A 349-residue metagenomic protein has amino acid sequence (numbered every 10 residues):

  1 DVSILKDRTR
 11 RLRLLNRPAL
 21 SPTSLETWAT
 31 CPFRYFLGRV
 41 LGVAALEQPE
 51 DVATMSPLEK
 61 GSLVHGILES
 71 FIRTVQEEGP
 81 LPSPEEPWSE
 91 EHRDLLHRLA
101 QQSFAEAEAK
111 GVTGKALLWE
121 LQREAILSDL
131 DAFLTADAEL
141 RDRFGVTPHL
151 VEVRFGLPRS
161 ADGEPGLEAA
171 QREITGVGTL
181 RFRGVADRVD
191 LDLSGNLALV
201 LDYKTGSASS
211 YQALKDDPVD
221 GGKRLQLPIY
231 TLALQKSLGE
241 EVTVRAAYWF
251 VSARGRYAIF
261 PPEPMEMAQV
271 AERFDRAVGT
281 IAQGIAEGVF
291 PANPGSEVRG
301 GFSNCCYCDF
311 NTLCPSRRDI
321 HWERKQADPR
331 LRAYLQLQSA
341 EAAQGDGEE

Functional and structural regions predicted by a protein language model:
D1-E349: RecB-family 4Fe-4S metal-dependent nuclease core
